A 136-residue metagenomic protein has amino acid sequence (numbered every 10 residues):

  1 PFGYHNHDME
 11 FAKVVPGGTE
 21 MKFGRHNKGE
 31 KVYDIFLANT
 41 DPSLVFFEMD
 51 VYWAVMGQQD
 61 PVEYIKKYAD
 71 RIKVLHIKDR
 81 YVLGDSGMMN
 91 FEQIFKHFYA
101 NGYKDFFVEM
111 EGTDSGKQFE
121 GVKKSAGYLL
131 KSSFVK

Functional and structural regions predicted by a protein language model:
P1: Residues at the starts of beta-strands that form the adenosine-phosphate
Y4-H7: Glycan-processing catalytic domains of CAZymes
A12-V15, E30-M49, W53-K136: Histidine-acidic metal/acid-base catalytic patches
V14-K28: Intrinsically disordered, low-complexity Ser/Thr- and acidic-rich flexible linkers and loops, especially at boundaries
